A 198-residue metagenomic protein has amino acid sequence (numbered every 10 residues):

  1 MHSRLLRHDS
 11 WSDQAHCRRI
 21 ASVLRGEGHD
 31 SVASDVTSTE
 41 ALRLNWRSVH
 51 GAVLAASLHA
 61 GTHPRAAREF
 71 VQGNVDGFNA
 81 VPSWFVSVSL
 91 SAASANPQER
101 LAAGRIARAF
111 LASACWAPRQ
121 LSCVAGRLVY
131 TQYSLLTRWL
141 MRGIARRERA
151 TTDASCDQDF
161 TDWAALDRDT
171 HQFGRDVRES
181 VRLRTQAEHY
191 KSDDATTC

Functional and structural regions predicted by a protein language model:
M1-H29: N-terminal beta1-alpha1 ligand-phosphate binding loop
S3, G26, H59-C198: FMN-binding flavodoxin-like domain, especially the glycine-rich phosphate-binding loop
W11-S12, E40-L42, A92-S94, Y130: Flexible, glycine-rich phosphate/dinucleotide-binding loops and adjacent beta-alpha linkers at cofactor/substrate
H16, N45, H63-A67: Residues at alpha-helix caps and immediate loop-helix transition turns in enzyme cores, especially N- and C-cap
E27-L42: A short beta-strand-loop structural module common to alpha/beta enzyme folds
W46-R47, F78: A short, aliphatic-rich alpha-helical micro-motif
H50-V53, P82: Structural motif
A56: Glycine- and other small-residue-rich loops at beta-strand/loop junctions that grip anionic moieties
